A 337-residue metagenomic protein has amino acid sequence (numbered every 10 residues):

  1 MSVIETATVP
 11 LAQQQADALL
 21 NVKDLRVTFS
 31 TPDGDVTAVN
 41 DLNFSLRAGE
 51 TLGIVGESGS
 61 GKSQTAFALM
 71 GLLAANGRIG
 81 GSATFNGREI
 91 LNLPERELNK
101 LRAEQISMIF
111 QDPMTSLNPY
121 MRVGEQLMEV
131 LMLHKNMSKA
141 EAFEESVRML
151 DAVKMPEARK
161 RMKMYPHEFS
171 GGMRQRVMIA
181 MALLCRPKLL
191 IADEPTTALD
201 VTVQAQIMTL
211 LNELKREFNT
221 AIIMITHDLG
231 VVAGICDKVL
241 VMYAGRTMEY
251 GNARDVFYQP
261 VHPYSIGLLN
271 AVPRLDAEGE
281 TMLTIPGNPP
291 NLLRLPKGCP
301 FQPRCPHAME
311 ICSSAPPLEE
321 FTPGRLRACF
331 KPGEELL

Functional and structural regions predicted by a protein language model:
A12-A18, P156-K160, Y250-L337: Short catalytic/signature loops enriched in Gly
Q15-L19, T28-D41, L72-R78, P94-E97 (+3 more regions): A short, flexible loop at the N-terminus of ABC-type nucleotide-binding domains that lies
G71-L72, K188-P195, L199-E280: P-loop NTP-binding/switch modules centered on Walker-like glycine-rich loops
N76, I90-S107, E125, L133 (+2 more regions): ABC ATPase NBD coupling module
I79-E89: Conserved ABC transporter NBD signature motif
R88-E89, E141-K160, L269-N270: Conserved ABC ATPase "signature" region
A103, H167, C185, T209 (+1 more regions): Conserved signature/switch motifs of ABC ATPase nucleotide-binding domains
